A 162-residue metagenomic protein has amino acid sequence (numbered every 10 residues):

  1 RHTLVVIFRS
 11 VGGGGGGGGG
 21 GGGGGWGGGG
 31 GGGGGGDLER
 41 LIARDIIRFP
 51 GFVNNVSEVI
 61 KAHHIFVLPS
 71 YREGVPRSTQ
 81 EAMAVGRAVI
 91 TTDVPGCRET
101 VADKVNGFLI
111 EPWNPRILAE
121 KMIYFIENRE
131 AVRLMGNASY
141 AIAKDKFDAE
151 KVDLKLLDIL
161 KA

Functional and structural regions predicted by a protein language model:
R1-G14, G23-G36: Glycosyltransferase donor-sugar binding loop
G35-G51: Nucleotide-activated donor-binding/catalytic signature segment of Leloir-type glycosyltransferases, i.e., the conserved
F52, Y71: Aromatic "clamp/platform" in nucleotide-sugar-dependent glycosyltransferases that forms part of the donor/acceptor
S57, P76, Q80-A84, R98-E99 (+1 more regions): Short alpha-helical segment that forms part of, or immediately flanks, the ligand-binding pocket in carbohydrate-active
H63: An anion/phosphate-binding loop that grips the pyrophosphate of nucleotide cofactors and donors
A88-T91, V101: Short hydrophobic beta-strand element within catalytic cores of glycosyltransferases and related nucleotide-activated
D103-K104, F108-P115, Y124-R129: Conserved acidic donor-binding segment of nucleotide-sugar-dependent glycosyltransferases
I117, Y124, A131-D145, V152-D158: A short, well-ordered alpha-helix in the C-terminal region of glycosyltransferases
